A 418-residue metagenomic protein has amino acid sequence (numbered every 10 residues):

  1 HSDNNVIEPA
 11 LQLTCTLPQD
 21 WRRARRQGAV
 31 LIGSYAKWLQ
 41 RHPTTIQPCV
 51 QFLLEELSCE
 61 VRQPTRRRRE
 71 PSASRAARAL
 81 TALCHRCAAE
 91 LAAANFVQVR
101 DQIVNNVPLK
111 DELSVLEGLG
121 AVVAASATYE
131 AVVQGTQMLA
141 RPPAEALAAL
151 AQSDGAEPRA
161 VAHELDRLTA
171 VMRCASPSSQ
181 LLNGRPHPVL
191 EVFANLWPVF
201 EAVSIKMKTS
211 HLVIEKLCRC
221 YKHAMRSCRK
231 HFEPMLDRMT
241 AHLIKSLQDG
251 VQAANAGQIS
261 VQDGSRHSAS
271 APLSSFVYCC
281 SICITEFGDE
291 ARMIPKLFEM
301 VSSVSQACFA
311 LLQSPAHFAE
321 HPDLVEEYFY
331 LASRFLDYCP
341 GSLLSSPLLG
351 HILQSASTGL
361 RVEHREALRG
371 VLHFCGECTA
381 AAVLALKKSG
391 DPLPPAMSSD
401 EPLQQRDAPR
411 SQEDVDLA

Functional and structural regions predicted by a protein language model:
H1-A418: Karyopherin-beta/Importin-beta family HEAT-repeat alpha-solenoid scaffold
